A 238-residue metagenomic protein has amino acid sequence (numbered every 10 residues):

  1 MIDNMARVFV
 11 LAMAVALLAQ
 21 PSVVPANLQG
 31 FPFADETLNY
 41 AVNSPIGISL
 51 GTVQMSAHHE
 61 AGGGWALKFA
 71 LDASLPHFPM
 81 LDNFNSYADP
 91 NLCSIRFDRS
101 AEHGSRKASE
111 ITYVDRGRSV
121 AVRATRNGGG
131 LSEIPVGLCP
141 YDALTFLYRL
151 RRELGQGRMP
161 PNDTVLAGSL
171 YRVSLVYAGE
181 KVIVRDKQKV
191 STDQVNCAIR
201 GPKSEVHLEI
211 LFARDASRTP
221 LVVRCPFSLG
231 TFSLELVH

Functional and structural regions predicted by a protein language model:
M1-M5: N-terminal secretory signal peptides that target proteins for export/translocation
R7-V8, S119, F146, A167: A generic signature of intrinsically disordered, low-complexity regions enriched in glycine/proline and charged/polar
V8-L18: Bacterial N-terminal signal peptides
L17-P21, L147-L150: Hydrophobic alpha-helical elements and their junctions with loops/disorder across both membrane and soluble proteins
P21-G117, R152-H238: Acidic, serine/threonine-rich low-complexity disordered tracts
S105-R151: Hydrophobic, well-structured mid-protein blocks that either form specific transmembrane helices
